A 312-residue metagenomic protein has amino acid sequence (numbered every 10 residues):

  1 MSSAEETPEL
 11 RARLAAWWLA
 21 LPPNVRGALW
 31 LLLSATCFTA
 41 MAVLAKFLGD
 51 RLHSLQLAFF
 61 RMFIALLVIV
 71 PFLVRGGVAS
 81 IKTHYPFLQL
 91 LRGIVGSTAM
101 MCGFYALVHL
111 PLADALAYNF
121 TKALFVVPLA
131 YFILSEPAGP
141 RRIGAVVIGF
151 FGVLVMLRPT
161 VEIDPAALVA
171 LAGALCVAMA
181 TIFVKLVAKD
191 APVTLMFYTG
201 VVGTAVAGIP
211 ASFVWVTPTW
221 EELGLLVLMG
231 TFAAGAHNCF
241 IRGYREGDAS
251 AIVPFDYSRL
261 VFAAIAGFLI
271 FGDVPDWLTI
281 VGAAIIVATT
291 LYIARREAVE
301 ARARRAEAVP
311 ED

Functional and structural regions predicted by a protein language model:
S2-L10, L14, V261-D312: C-terminal-most transmembrane helix of multi-pass membrane proteins
S2-L10, R26-G27, R51-T98, C176-M179 (+1 more regions): Transmembrane alpha-helices of multi-pass small-molecule transport proteins
R26-S34, L73, G77-F104, P165-G173 (+1 more regions): Loop-to-transmembrane-helix transition segments
A35-V43, V70, G93-M101, A123-P128 (+7 more regions): Hydrophobic/small/kink-forming positions within alpha-helical transmembrane segments of polytopic membrane proteins
V43-K46, S54-L55, I69, T160-P218 (+2 more regions): Transmembrane alpha-helical segments that form core, pore/gating elements of small-molecule transporters/exporters
Y105, A123-G144, V214, V261-I280: C-terminal transmembrane-helix exit sites in multi-pass transporters
L116-N119, S135-V155, D164-A167, W220 (+1 more regions): Loop-to-transmembrane alpha-helix entry segments
L116-T121, V187-V202, H237-F268: Helix-helix packing/entry segments at the starts of transmembrane helices
